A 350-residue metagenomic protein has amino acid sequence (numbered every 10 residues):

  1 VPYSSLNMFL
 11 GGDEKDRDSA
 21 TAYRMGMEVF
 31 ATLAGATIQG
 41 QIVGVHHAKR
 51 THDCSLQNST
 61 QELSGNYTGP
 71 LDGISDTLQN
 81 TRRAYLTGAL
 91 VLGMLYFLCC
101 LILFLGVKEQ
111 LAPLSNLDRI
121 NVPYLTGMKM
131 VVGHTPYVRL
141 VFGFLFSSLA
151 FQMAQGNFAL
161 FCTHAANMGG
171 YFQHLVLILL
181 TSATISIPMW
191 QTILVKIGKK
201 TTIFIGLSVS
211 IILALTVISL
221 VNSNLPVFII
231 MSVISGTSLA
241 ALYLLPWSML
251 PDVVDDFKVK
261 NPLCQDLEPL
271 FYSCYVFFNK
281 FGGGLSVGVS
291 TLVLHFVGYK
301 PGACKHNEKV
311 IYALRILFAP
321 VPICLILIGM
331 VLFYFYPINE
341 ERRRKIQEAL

Functional and structural regions predicted by a protein language model:
V1-A159, T163-G169, K196, P322-L350: Intracellular loop-helix junctions on the cytosolic face of multi-pass helical membrane proteins
V1-P2, L6, L145, L225-M249 (+1 more regions): Hydrophobic core of transmembrane alpha-helices in multi-pass small-molecule transporters, especially MFS/SLC-type
V29, L33, L180-P188, L244 (+2 more regions): Residue-level signature of mid-helix packing/kink "hotspots" within the transmembrane helices of 12-pass Major
Y85, M168-V176, N224: Juxtamembrane helix-start elements in MFS-like secondary transporters
C99, I185-T201: Helix-to-loop junctions at the C-terminal end of transmembrane segments in multipass secondary transporters
L194-S210, K258-L267: Cytoplasmic membrane-interface "Motif A"-like loop-to-helix N-cap segments of 12-TM Major Facilitator Superfamily
S208-S223: C-terminal ends and interior cores of transmembrane alpha-helices in multi-pass membrane transporters/permeases
